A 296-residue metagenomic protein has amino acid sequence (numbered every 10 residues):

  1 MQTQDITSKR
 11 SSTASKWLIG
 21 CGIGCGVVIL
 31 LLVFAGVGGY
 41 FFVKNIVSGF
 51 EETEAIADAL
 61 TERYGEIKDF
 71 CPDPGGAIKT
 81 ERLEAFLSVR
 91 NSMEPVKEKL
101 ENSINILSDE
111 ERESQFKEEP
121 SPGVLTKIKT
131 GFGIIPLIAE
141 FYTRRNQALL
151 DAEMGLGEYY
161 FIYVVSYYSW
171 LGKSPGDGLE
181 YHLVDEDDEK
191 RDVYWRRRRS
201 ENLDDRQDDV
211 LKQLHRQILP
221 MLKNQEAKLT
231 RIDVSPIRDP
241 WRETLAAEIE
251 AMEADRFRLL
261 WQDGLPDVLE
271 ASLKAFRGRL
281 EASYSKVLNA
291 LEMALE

Functional and structural regions predicted by a protein language model:
M1-L18: N-terminal Lys/Arg-rich, disordered targeting/topogenic segments
A14-K44: Membrane-embedded alpha-helical segments of small multi-pass membrane proteins
Y40-I106, M293-E296: Immediate post-signal-peptide N-terminus of mature secreted/exported proteins
A57, M93, K97-L100, I134-F141 (+4 more regions): Long amphipathic alpha-helices with heptad-repeat character, especially coiled-coil-forming segments used
C71-L87, T126-P136, R145-L150: Second-shell loop/turn segments in exported
R82, R90-I104, S108-E111, R145 (+3 more regions): Sec/Tat-exported extracytoplasmic proteins
N146-G278, A282: Extended amphipathic alpha-helical interaction segments
E281-E296: Short, low-complexity, Pro/Ser/Thr/Gly-rich segments in the mature regions of secreted, periplasmic
